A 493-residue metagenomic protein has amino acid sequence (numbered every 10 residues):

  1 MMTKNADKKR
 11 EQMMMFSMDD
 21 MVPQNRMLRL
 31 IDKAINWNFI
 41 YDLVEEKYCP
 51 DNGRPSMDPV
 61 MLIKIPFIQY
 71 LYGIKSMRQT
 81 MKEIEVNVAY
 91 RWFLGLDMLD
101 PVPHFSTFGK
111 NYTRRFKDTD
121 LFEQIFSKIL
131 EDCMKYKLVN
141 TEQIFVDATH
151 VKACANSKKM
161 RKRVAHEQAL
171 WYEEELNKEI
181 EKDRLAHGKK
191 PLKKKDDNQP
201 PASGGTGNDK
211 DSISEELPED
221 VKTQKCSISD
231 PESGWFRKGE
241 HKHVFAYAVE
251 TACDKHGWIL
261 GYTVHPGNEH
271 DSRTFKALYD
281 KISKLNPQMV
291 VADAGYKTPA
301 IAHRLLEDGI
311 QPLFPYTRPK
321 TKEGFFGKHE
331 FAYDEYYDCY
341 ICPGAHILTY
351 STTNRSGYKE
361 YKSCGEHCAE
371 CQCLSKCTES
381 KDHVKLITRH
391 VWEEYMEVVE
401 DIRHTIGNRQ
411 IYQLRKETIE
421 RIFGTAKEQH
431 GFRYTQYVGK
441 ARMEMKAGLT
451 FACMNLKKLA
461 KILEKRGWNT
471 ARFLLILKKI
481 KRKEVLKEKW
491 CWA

Functional and structural regions predicted by a protein language model:
M1-R29: Hydrophobic alpha-helical membrane-insertion signals
K4-K8, R54-S56, M98: A short, ordered amphipathic alpha-helix with a cationic face
E11, Q24, W37, D58 (+2 more regions): Generic alpha-helical segment signature
D19, P23, D32, N36 (+3 more regions): Amphipathic alpha-helical interaction elements
M27-F67, Y72-G73: Basic, short loop/linker segments at the boundary and entry of helix-turn-helix/winged-helix-like folds
G73-V86, L96-A493: Anion-binding and metal-coordination hotspots
R91-G95: Short arginine-rich
